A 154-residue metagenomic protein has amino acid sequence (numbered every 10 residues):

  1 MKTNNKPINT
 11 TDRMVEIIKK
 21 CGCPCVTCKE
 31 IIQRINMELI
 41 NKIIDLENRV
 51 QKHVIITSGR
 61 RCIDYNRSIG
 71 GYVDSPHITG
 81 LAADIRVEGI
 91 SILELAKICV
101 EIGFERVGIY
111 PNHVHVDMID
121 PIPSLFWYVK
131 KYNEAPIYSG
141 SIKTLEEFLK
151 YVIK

Functional and structural regions predicted by a protein language model:
M1-E47, D120, A135-K154: Extracytoplasmic cell-surface/polysaccharide-interacting catalytic and binding patches
I32-I35, D84-E88: Short secondary-structure transition/capping motifs
L39, S75, A82: Active-site nucleophilic cysteine motif
I40-G70: Extended, low-complexity, intrinsically disordered C-terminal regulatory tails of eukaryotic serine/threonine kinases
R49-Q51, I78-A82: Short connector loops at helix/strand junctions that flank enzyme active sites, especially segments positioning acidic
V54, A83, V114: A broad, low-specificity signal marking well-ordered, structured residues that form hydrophobic/aromatic
D74, T79, V87-K154: Catalytic cores and adjacent binding grooves of peptidoglycan-active enzymes
